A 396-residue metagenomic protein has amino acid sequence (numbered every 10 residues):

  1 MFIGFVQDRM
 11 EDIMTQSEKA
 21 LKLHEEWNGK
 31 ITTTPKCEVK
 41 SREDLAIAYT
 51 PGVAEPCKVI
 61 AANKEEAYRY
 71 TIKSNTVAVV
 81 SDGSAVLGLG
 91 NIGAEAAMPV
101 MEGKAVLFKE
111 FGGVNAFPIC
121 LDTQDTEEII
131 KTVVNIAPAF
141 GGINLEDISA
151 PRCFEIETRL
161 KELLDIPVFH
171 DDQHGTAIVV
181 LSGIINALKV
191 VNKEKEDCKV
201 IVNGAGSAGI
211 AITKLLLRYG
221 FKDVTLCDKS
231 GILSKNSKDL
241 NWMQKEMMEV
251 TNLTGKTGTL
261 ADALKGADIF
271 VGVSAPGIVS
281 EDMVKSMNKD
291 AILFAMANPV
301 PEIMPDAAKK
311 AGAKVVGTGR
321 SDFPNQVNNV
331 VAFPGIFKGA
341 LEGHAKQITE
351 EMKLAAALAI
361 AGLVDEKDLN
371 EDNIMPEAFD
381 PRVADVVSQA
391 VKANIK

Functional and structural regions predicted by a protein language model:
M1-I13: Short, Lys/Arg-enriched N-terminal segments with co-localized hydrophobic residues within the first ~10-30 amino acids
E11-I166, S388, N394: N-terminal ligand-binding/catalytic initiation module
L87-L89, C153, T176-L181, N203-K214 (+4 more regions): Short glycine/serine/threonine-rich phosphate/pyrophosphate-binding segments that cradle anionic phosphate groups
I92-K109, I178-V271: Glycine-rich phosphate/diphosphate-binding loop of Rossmann-like nucleotide-binding domains
P118, N144-D147, V168-D171, V202 (+4 more regions): General beta-strand structural signal in soluble alpha/beta enzymes
D171, A295-K396: Adenosine-phosphate binding glycine-rich loop
K245-K314, R320-D322: Rossmann-like adenosine-cofactor binding region
